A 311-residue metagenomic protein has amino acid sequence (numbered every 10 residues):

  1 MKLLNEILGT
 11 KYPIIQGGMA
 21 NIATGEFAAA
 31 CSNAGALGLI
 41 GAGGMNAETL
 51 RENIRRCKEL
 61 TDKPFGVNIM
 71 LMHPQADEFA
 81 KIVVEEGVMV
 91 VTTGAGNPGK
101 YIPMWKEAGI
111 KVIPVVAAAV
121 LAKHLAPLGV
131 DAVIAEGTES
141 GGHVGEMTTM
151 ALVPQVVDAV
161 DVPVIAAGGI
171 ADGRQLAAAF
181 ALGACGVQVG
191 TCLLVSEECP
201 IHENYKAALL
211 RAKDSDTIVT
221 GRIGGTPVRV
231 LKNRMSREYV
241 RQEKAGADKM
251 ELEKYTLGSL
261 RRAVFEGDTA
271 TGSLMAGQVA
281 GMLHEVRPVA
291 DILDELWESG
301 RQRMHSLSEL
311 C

Functional and structural regions predicted by a protein language model:
M1-P163: Active-site entrance/lid segments in N-terminal catalytic domains of soluble metabolic enzymes
A20-N21, A36-A47, I134-E146, I170-Y205: Glycine-rich phosphate-binding active-site loops on the catalytic face of alpha/beta enzymes
A151-I165, A171-C311: Conserved active-site-proximal phosphate/metal-binding subdomains
